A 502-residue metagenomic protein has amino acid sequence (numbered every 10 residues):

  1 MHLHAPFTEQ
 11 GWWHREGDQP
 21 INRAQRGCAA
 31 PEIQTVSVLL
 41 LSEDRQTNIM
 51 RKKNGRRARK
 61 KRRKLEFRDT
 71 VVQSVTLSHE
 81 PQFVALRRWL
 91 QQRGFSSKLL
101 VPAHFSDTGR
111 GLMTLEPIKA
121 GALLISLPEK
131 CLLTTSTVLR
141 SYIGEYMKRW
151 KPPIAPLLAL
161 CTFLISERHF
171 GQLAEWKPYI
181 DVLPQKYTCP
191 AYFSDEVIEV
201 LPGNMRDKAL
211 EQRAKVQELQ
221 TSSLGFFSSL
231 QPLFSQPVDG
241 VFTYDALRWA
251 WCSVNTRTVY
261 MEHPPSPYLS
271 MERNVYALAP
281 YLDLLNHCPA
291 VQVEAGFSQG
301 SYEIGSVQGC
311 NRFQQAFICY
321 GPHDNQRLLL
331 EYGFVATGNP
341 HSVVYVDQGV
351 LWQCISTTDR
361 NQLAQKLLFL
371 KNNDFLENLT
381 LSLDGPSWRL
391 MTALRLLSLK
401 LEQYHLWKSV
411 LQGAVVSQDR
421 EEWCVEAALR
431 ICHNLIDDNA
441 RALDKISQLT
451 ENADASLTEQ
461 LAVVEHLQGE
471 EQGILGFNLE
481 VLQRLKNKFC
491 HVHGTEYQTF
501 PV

Functional and structural regions predicted by a protein language model:
H2-F7, W12, I33-C131, S136-L139 (+1 more regions): Long, positively charged leader/targeting segments at protein N-termini
R23, E32, L158: Carbohydrate-active enzymes and regulators
R110-L112, W150, L157: Membrane-entry segments of alpha-helical transmembrane domains in multi-pass membrane proteins
L132-L133, R149-P152, A159, F163-H169: Hydrophobic or amphipathic alpha-helical targeting/insertion segments
I143-Y146, P156: Intrinsically disordered, low-complexity polar regions and short flexible loop motifs
